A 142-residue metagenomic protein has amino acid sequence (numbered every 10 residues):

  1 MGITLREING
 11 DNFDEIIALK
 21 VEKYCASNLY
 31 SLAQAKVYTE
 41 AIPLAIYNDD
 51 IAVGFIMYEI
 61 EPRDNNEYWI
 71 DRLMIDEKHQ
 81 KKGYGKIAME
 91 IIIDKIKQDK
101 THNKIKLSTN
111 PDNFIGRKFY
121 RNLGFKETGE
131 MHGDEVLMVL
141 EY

Functional and structural regions predicted by a protein language model:
G2-D71, D76-K78, K95, D99 (+1 more regions): Acetyl-CoA-dependent GNAT
D76-K78, K82, P111-D112: Active-site acidic-Proline motif in GNAT/NAT acetyltransferases
H79, G83-I91: Conserved acetyl-CoA pyrophosphate-binding loop and the N-cap/start of the following alpha-helix in GNAT-like
K86, P111-T128: Conserved active-site alpha-helix within GNAT-family acetyltransferase domains
I96-S108: Conserved GNAT acetyl-CoA-binding A-motif
K106-R117, G133-E135: Conserved beta-strand-loop-alpha-helix junction that forms the acyl-donor binding cleft
V136-Y142: Terminal substrate-recognition subdomain of acyl/acetyltransferases
